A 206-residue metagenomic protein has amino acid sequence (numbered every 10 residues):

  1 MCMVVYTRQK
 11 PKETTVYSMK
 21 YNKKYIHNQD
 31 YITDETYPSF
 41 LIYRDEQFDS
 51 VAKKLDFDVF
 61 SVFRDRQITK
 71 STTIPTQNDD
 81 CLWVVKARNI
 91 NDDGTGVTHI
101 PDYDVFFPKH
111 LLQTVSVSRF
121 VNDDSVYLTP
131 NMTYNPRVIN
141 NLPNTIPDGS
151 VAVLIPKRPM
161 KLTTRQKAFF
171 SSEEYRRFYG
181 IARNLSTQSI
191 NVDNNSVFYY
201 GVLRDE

Functional and structural regions predicted by a protein language model:
M1-R64: Signature of N6-adenine DNA methyltransferases within the class I
E46-E206: Polybasic, glycine- and aromatic-enriched phosphate-binding surface used to engage nucleic acids
